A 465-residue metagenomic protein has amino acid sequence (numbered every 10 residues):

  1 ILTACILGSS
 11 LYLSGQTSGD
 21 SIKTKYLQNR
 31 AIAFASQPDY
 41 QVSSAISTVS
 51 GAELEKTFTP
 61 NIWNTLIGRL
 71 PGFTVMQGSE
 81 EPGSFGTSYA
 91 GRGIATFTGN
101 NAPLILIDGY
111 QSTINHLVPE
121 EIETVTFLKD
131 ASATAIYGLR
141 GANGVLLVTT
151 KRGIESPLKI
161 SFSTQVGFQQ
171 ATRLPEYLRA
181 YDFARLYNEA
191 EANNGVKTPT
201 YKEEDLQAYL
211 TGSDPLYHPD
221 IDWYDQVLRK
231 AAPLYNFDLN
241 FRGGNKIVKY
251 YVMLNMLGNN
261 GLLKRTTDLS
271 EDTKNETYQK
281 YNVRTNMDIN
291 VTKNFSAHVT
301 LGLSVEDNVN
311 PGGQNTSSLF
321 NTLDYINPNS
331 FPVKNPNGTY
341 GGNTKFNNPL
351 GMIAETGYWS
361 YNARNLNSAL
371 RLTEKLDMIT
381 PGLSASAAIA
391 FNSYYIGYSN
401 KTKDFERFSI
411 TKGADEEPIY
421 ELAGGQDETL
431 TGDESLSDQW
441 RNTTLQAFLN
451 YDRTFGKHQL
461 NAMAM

Functional and structural regions predicted by a protein language model:
I1-V283, A297: Short, small/polar-rich motifs associated with maturation and membrane association, primarily at protein termini
S21, A171-R173, L216-N255, N259-L263 (+5 more regions): Flexible loop and strand-edge segments within Gram-negative outer membrane beta-barrel domains
I160-F168, L254-M256, V299-V305, A387-S393 (+1 more regions): Transmembrane beta-barrel strands of outer-membrane/channel proteins
F183-P219, S317-N348, S399-T431: Surface-exposed loop/turn segments flanking beta-strands in extracellular/periplasmic regions
L257-K280, N310-N315, N365, M378-M465: Small-side-chain secondary-structure face that scaffolds active or pore-lining regions
